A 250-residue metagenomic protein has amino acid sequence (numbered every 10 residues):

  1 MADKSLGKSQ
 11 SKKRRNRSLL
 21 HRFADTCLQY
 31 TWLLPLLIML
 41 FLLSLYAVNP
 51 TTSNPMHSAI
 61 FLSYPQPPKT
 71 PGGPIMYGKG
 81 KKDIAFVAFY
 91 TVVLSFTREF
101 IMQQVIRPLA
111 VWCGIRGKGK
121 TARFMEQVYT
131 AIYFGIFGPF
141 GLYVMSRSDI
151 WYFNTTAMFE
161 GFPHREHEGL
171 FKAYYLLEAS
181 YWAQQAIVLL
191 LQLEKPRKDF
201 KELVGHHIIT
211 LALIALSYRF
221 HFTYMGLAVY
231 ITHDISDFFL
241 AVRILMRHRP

Functional and structural regions predicted by a protein language model:
M1-H221, R247-P250: Membrane-helix and juxtamembrane interface regions of eukaryotic multi-pass membrane proteins
F222-V229, F238-P250: C-terminal transmembrane module of eukaryotic multi-pass membrane proteins
